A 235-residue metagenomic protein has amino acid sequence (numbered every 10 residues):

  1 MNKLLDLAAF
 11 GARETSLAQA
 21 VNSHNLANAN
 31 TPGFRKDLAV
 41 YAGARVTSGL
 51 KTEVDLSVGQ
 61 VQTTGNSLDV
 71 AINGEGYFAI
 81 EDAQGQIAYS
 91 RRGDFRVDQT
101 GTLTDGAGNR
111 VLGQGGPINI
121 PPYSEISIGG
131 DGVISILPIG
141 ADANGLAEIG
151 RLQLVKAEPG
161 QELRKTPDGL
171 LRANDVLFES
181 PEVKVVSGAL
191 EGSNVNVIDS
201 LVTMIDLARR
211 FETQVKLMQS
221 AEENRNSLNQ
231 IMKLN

Functional and structural regions predicted by a protein language model:
M1-N235: Amphipathic alpha-helical polymerization modules
